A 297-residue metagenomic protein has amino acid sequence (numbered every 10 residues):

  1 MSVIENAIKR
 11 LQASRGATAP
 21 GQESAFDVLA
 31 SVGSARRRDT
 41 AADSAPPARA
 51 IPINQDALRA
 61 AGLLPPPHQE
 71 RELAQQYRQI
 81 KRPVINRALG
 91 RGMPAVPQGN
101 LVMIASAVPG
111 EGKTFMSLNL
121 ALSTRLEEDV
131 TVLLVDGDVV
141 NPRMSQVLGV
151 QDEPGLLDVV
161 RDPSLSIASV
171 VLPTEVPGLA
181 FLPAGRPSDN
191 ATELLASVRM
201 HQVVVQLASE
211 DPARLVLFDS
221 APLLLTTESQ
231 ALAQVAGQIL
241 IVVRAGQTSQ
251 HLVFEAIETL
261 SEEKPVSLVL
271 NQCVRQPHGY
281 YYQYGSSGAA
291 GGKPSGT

Functional and structural regions predicted by a protein language model:
M1-T297: P-loop NTP-binding module
